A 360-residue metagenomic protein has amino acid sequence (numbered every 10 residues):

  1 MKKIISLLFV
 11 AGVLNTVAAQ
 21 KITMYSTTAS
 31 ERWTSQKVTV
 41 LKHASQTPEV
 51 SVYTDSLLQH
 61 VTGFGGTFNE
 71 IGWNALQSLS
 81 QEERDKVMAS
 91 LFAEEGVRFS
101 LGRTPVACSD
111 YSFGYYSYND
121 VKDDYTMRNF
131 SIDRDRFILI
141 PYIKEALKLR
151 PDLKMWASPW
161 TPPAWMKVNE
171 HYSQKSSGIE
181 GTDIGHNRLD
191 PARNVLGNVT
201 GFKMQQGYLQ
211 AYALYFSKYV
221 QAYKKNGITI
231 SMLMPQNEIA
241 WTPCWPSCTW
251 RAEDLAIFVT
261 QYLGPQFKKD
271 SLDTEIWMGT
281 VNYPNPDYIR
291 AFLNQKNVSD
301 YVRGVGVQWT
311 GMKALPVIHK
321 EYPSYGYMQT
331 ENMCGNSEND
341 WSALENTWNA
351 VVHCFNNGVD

Functional and structural regions predicted by a protein language model:
M1-K21: Bacterial Sec-dependent N-terminal signal peptides
S30-I230, Q261: N-terminal catalytic cores of secreted or lumenal carbohydrate-active enzymes
T62, E95-G102, R150-K154, N226-M232 (+4 more regions): Loop/turn elements at helix/coil->beta-strand transitions in domains of secreted/extracellular proteins
E70-A75, C108-F113, P163-M166, L233 (+4 more regions): Flexible loop/turn segments at secondary-structure boundaries
W156-P159, T229-A240, T260-D287, V307-W309 (+1 more regions): Aromatic-lined carbohydrate-recognition surfaces of secreted/lumenal glycan-active proteins
W160-Q174, I230-L255: Active-site-proximal loop/short-helix segments that contain or immediately flank catalytic acid/base residue(s)
K167-E170, P284-K296, P316-H319: Distinct, well-ordered alpha-helical segments
R303-D360: Catalytic-core region of carbohydrate-active enzymes that cleave or remodel glycosidic bonds
